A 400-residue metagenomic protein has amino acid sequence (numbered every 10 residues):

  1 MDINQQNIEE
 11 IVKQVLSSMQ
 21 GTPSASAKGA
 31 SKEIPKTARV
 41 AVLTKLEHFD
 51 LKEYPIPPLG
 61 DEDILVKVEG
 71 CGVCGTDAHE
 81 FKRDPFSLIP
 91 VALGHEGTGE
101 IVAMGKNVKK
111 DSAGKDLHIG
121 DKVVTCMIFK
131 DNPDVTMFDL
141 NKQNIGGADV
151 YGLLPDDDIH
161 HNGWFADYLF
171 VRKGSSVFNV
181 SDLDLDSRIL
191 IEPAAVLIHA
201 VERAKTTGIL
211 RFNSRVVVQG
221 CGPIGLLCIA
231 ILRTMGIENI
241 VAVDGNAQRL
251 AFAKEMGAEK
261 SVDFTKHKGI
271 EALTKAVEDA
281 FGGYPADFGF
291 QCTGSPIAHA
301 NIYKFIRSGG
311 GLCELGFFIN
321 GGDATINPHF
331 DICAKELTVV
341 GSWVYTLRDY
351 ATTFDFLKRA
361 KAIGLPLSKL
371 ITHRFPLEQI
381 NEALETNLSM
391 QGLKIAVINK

Functional and structural regions predicted by a protein language model:
Q5-T98, D167-L169, K400: Short N-terminal strand-loop motif that marks the start of NAD(P)H/FAD-dependent oxidoreductase cofactor-binding domains
G29-E33, A300-Y303, L347-K400: C-terminal hydrophobic helical "lid"/dimerization subdomain of Rossmann-like NAD(P)H-dependent oxidoreductases
P55-C71, D84-M137, S181-L183: Glycine-rich beta-strand-centered segment in the early N-terminal region that forms part of a ligand/cofactor-binding
D111, F129-Q219: NAD(P)H dinucleotide-binding glycine-rich loop of Rossmann-like/cofactor-binding domains, especially the beta1-alpha1
V218-C221, R233-N301: Adenosine-nucleotide cofactor-binding segment
G225-L226: N-terminal Rossmann-fold NAD(P) dinucleotide-binding loop
A272-K275, D279-G283, N320-I371, E382: C-terminal substrate-binding/catalytic core of Rossmann-like NAD(P)-dependent dehydrogenases/reductases
I306-R307: Helix-to-beta-strand junctions that scaffold the AdoMet/dcAdoMet cofactor pocket in Class I SAM-dependent enzymes
